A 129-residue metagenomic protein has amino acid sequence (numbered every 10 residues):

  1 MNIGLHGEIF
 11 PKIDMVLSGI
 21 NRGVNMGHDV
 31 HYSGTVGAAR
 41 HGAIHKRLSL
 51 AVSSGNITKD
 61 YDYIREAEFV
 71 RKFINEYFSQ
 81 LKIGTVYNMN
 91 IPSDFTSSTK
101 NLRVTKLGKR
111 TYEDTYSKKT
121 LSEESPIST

Functional and structural regions predicted by a protein language model:
I3-P11: Short, well-structured alpha-helical segments in soluble
D14-M15: Structural motif
S18: Redox-cofactor binding/interface segments in oxidoreductases and associated redox assembly factors
N21-V24, D94: Short glycine-rich anion-binding loops that position phosphate/pyrophosphate groups of nucleotides and phosphorylated
V24-S33: Glycine/threonine-rich flexible loop motifs
A38-G42: Hydrophobic/aromatic ligand-binding patch that stacks against planar heteroaromatic rings of cofactors or nucleotides
A43-R65: Glycine-rich phosphate/pyrophosphate-binding loops and their adjacent beta-strand/loop elements at enzyme active sites
I64-T129: Electrostatically charged, flexible surface regions
